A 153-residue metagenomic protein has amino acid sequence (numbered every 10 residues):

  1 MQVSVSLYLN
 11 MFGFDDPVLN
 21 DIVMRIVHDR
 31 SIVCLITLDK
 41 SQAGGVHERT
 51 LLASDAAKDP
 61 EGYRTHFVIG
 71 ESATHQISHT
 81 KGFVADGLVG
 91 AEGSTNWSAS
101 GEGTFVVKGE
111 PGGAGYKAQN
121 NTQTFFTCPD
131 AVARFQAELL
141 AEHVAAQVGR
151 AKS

Functional and structural regions predicted by a protein language model:
M1-Q2, D16-M24, H28-S153: HKD-type phospholipase D/PLD-like phosphodiesterase module
